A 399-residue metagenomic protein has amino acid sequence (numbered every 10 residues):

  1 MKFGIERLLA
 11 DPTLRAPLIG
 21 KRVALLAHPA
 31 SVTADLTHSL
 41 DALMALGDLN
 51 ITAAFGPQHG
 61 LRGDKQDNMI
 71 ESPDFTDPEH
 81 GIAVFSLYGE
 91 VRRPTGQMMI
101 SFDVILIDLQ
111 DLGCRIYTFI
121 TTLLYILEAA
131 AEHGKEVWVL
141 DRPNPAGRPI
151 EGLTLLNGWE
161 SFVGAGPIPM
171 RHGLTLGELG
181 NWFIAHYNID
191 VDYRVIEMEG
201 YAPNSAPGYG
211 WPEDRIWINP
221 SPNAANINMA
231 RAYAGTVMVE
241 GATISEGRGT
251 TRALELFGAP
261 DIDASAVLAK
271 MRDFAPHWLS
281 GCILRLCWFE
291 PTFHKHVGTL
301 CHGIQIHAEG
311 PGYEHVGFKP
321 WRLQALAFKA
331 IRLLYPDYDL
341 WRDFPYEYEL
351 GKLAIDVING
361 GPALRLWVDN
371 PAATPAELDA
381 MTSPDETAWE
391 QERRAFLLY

Functional and structural regions predicted by a protein language model:
M1-L49: N-terminal phosphate-binding or glycine-rich loops at protein starts, especially the Walker A/P-loop of NTPases
N50-H59, L140: Short internal beta-strands
G63-D67, W138-E160: Glycine-rich, charge-decorated loop segments at or immediately adjacent to ligand/cofactor-binding or catalytic sites
D67-F102, C114: Glycine-rich oxoanion-binding loops at beta->alpha junctions
D111-L123: Glycine/threonine-rich flexible loop motifs
W159-A234: Conserved anion/nucleotide-ligand pocket segment
Y201-V297: Glycine-rich, aromatic-lined ligand/substrate-binding cores of catalytic and carbohydrate-binding domains
G258-D379: Conserved functional hotspot residues or short segments at active or partner-binding sites across diverse domains
